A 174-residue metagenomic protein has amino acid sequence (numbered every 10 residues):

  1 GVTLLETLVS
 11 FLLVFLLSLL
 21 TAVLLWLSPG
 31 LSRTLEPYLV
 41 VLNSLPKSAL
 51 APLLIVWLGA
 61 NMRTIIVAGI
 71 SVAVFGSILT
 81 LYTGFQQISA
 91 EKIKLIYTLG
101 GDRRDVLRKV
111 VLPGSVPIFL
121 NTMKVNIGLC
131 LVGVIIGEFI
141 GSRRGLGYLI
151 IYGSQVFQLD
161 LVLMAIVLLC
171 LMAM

Functional and structural regions predicted by a protein language model:
G1-L24: Transmembrane alpha-helix signature in integral membrane proteins
V2-T7, S48, V56-S77, L120 (+1 more regions): Loop-to-helix entry region at the N-terminal start of transmembrane alpha-helices in multi-pass membrane transporters
T3-F11, Y38, L42-S48, N61 (+5 more regions): Loop-to-transmembrane-helix entry motif
L16-I55, L79-Q86, K94: Cytoplasmic-entry segments and transmembrane alpha-helices of multi-pass inner-membrane transporters
P37, T80-V125: Short cytoplasmic-facing helical segments at TM-TM junctions of multi-pass membrane proteins
Y38-L45, W57, V67-L81, F85 (+3 more regions): Hydrophobic transmembrane alpha-helices
V67-S71, R103-G137, L163, L168-L169: Transmembrane alpha-helices
G147-M174: Hydrophobic alpha-helical transmembrane segments of polytopic membrane proteins
